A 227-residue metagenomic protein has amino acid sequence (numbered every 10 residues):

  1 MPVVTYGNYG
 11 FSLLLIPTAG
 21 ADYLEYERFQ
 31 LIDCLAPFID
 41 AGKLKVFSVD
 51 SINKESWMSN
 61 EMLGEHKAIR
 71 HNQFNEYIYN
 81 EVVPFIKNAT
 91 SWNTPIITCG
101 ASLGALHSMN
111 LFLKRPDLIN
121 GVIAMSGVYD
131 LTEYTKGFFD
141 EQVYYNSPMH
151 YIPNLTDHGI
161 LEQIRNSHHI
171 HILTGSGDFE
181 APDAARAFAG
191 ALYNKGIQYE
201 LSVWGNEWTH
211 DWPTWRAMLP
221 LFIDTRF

Functional and structural regions predicted by a protein language model:
M1-F227: Non-catalytic cap/lid and distal C-terminal segments of serine-dependent acyl enzymes
